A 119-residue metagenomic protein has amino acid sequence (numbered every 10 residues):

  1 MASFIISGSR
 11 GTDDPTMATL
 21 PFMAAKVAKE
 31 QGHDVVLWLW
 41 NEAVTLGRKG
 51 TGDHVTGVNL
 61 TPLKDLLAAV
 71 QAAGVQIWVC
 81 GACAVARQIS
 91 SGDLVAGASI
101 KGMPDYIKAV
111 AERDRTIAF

Functional and structural regions predicted by a protein language model:
I5-T19, T51: Short, glycine-rich nucleotide/cofactor-binding loops
A18-Q31: Histidine-anchored nucleotide/phosphate-binding helix
K29, Q71, V110-A111: Anion (oxyanion) recognition and catalysis
V35-W40, I77-G81: Short internal beta-strands
N41-V44, A84: Short beta-alpha junction loops
A43-G57: N-terminal beta-loop-helix "entrance" segment that forms/cooperates in small-molecule cofactor or anionic ligand
D53-G81: A glycine-rich helix N-cap at a beta->alpha junction
A86-E112, T116-F119: C-terminal structural segments of small proteins and small subunits
